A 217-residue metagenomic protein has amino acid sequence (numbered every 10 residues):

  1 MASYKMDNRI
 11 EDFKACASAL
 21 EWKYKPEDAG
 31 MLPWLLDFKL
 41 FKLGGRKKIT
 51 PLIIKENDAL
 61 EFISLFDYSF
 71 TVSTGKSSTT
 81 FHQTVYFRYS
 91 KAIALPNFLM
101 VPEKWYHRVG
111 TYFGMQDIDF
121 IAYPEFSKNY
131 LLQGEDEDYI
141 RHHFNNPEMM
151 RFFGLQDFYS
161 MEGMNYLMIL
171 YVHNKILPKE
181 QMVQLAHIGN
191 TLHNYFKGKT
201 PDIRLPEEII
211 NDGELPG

Functional and structural regions predicted by a protein language model:
M1-K5, A15: N-terminal signal-anchor transmembrane alpha helix of single-pass membrane proteins, serving as the membrane-anchoring
I10-G217: Charged, low-complexity intrinsically disordered regions
